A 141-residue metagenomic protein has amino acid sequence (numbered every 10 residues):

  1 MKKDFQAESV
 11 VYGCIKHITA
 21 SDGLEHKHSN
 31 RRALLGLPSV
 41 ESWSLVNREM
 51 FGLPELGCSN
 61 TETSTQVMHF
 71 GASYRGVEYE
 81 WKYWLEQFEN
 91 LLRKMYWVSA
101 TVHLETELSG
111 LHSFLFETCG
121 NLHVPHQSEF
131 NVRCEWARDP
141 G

Functional and structural regions predicted by a protein language model:
M1-L34: Short, extreme N-terminal segment that most often corresponds to the first beta-strand
H28-G141: Charged interaction segments
